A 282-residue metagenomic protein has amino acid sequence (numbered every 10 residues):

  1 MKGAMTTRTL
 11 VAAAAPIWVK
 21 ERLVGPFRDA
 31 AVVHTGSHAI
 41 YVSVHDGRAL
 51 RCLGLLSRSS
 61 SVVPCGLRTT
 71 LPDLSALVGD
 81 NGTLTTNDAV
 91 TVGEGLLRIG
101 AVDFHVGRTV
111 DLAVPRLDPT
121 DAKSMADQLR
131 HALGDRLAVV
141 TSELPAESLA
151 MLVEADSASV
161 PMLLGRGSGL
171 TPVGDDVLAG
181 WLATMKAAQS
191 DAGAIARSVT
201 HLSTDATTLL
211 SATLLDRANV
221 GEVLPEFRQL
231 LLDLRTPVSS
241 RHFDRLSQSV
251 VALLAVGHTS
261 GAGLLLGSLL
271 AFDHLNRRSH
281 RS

Functional and structural regions predicted by a protein language model:
K2-G165, G169-G174, L178, M185-R197 (+5 more regions): Phosphate/adenylate-binding glycine loop and adjacent helical scaffold
V177-W181, L265-S268: Amphipathic alpha-helical elements of HEAT/ARM-like alpha-solenoid repeat scaffolds that form extended
F227-S282: Acidic, carboxylate-rich catalytic segments that either coordinate divalent cations
